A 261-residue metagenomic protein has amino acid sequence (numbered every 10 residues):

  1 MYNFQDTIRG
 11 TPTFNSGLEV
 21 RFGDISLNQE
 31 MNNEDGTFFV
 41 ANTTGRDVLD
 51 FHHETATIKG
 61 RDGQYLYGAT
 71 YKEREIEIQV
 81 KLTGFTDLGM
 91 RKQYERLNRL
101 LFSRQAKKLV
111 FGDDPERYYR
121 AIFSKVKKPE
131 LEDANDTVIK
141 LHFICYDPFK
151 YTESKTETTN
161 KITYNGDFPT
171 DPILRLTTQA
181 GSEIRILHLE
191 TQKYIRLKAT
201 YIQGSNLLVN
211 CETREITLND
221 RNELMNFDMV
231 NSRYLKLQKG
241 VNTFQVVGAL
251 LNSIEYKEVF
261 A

Functional and structural regions predicted by a protein language model:
M1-E54: Polar/acidic, low-complexity leader/linker segments enriched in S/T/G and N/D
Y2-Q5, H142-Y146, E258-F260: Intrinsic low-complexity, intrinsically disordered or marginally ordered coil/linker segments
F4-I8, Q79-S124: Short, acidic/charged, Gly/Pro-enriched secondary-structure junctions
G17, E75, A106-K108, D171 (+1 more regions): Exposed beta-strand and adjacent loop surfaces of beta-rich binding modules that mediate intermolecular recognition
A56, R61-L88, N135-P148, N242: Oligomerization/assembly interface segments of phage tail-like spikes and tubes
T70-R74, L101-S103, D133-T137, G166-F168 (+1 more regions): Solvent-exposed loop and beta-edge segments used for protein-protein assembly and interaction
A106-P148: Short beta-strand and beta-hairpin "edge-sheet" elements
F149-A261: Intrinsically disordered, low-complexity segments enriched in serine, threonine, and glycine
